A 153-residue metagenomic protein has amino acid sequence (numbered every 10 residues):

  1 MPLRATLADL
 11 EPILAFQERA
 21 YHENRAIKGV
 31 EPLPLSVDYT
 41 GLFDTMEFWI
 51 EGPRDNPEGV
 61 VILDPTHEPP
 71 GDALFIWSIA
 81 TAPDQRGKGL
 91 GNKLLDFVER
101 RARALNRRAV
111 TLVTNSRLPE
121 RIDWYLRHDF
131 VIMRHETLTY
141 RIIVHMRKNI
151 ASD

Functional and structural regions predicted by a protein language model:
M1-P2: Extreme N-terminal starter segment of soluble prokaryotic enzymes
L7-D84, L95-F97, R101, E136-T139 (+1 more regions): Acetyl-CoA-dependent GNAT
A73, I122-W124: Residue-level marker of the N-terminal boundary of ABC ATPase nucleotide-binding domains
T81-D84, K88, S116-R117: Active-site acidic-Proline motif in GNAT/NAT acetyltransferases
N92: Residues forming the Rossmann-fold NAD(P)(H) cofactor-binding site
A102-T114: Conserved GNAT acetyl-CoA-binding A-motif
L112-R121, L138-I142: Conserved beta-strand-loop-alpha-helix junction that forms the acyl-donor binding cleft
Y125, F130: Conserved active-site tyrosine of GNAT-family acetyltransferases
